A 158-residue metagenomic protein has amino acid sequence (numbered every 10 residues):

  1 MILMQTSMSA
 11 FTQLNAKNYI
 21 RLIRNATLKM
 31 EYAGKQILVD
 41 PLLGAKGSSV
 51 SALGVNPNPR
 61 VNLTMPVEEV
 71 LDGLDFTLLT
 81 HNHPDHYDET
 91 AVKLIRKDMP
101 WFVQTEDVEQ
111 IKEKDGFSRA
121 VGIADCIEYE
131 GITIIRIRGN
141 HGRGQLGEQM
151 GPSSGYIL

Functional and structural regions predicted by a protein language model:
I2-A16: Short, Gly/Pro- and small/polar-rich lid/capping loops
L14-A16, L22-A33, E128-L158: Catalytic core of the metallo-beta-lactamase
M30, D40, H81, D88 (+1 more regions): Divalent metal-coordination and catalytic microenvironments
K35-L78, T90-A91, G144-L146: Pre-active-site segment of Zn-dependent metallo-hydrolases
A45-K46, N82-Y87, V108-I111, D125-E128 (+1 more regions): Active-site environment of divalent metal-dependent phosphoester hydrolases
D88-K97: Metal-dependent catalytic neighborhoods of phosphoester/phosphodiester hydrolases
D98-E106: Short internal beta-strands
Q110-G122: Helix-loop-beta element that forms the nucleotide-linked donor phosphate-binding surface in glycosyltransferases
